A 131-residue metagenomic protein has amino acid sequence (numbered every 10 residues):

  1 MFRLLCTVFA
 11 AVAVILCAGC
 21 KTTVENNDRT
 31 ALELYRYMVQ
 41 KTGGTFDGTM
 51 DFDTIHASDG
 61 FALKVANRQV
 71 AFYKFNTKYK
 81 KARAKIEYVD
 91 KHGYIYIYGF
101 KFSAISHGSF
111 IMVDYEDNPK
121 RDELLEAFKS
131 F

Functional and structural regions predicted by a protein language model:
M1-L4: Positively charged n-region of N-terminal signal peptides that target proteins for export
A10-A13: Residue-level signal for mature regions of secreted extracellular proteins and peptides
L16-G19: C-terminal motif of bacterial Sec signal peptides marking the signal peptidase cleavage site
K21-T23: Bacterial signal peptide processing site
R29, E33, Y37, P119 (+1 more regions): Extracytoplasmic/secreted proteins, especially bacterial periplasmic and envelope-associated proteins
L32-G99: Short, solvent-exposed recognition patches
G93-F131: A short, solvent-exposed beta-edge/loop patch
